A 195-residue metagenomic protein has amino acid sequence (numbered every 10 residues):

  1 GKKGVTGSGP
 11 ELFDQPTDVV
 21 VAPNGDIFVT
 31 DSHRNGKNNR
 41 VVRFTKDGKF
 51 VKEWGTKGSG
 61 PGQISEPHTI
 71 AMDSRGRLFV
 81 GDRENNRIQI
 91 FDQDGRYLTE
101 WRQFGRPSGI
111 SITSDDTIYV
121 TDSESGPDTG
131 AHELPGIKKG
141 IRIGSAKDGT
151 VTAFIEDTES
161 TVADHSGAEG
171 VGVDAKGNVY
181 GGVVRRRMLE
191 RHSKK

Functional and structural regions predicted by a protein language model:
G1-K195: Eukaryotic scaffold repeat domains enriched in small/polar residues
